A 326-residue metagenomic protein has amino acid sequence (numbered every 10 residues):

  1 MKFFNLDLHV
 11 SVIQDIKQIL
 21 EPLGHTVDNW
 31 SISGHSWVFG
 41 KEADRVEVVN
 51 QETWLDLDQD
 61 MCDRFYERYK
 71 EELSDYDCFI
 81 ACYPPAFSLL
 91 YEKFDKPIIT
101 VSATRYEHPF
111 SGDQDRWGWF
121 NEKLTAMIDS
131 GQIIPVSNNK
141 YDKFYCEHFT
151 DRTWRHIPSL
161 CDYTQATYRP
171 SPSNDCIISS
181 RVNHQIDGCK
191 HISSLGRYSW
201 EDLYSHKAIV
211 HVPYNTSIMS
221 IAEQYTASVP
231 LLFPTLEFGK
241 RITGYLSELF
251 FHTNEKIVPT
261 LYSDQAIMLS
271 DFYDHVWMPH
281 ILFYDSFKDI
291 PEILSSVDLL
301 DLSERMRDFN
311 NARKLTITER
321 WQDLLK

Functional and structural regions predicted by a protein language model:
M1-F94, T318-K326: N-terminal pre-catalytic "stem/leader" segment of glycosyltransferase-like enzymes
S11-D15, S36-F39, A86-L90, E107-F110 (+3 more regions): Short, charged/polar "capping" segments at the starts of alpha-helices and the immediately preceding loops
V27, I98, L231-L232: Hydrophobic beta-strand scaffold residues
W37-E42, H108-R116, T164-P170, D202-L203 (+3 more regions): Short, charged, surface-exposed secondary-structure boundary motifs
S74-C78, D95-K96, S130-Q132, S205-A208 (+2 more regions): Short, well-ordered alpha-helix to beta-strand connector turns
C82-S173, V258-M268, W277-M278, D285: Catalytic core of nucleotide-activated saccharide and alditol-phosphate transferases
D129-G131, V136-D142, E147-M219, E223 (+2 more regions): Nucleotide-sugar donor-binding catalytic core of glycosyltransferases
A208, P213-Y214, I218-N311: Catalytic binding pocket for nucleotide-activated donors in carbohydrate/polymer assembly enzymes
